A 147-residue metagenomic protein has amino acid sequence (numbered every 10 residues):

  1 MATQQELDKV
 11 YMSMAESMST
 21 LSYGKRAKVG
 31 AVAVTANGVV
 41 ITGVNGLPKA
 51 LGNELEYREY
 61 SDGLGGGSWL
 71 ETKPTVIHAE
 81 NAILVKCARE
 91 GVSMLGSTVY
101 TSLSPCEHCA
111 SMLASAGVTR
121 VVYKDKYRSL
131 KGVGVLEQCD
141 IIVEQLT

Functional and structural regions predicted by a protein language model:
M1-T147: Zinc-dependent deaminase catalytic domain
